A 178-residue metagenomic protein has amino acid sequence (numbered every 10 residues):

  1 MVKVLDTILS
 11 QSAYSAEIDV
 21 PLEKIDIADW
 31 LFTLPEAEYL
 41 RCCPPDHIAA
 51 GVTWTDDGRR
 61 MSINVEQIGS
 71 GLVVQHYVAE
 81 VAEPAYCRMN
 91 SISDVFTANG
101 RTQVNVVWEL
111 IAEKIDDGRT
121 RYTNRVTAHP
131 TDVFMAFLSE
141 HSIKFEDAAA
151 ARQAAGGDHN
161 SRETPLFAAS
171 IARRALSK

Functional and structural regions predicted by a protein language model:
M1-R59: Hydrophobic ligand-binding cavity/cleft-lining segments
V2, N105-V107, K178: Soluble, non-transmembrane catalytic domains of enzymes that act on hydrophobic metabolites at membranes
P21-I25, V81-Y86, I111-R121: A short, structured loop/turn motif at beta-sheet edges
D26, G71-Q75, D132-A136: Short acidic, gly/pro-rich beta-turn/loop elements at beta-sheet edges and active-site/ligand-binding grooves
I48-R101: Glycine-rich portal/gate segments that line the openings of hydrophobic small-molecule binding cavities
G71, A79-R88, A148-D158, F167: Macromolecular interaction modules
D94-S161: Beta-strand/loop substructures that line and gate deep hydrophobic ligand-binding cavities in soluble
D158-K178: Short, highly charged C-terminal tails/helix-capping segments
